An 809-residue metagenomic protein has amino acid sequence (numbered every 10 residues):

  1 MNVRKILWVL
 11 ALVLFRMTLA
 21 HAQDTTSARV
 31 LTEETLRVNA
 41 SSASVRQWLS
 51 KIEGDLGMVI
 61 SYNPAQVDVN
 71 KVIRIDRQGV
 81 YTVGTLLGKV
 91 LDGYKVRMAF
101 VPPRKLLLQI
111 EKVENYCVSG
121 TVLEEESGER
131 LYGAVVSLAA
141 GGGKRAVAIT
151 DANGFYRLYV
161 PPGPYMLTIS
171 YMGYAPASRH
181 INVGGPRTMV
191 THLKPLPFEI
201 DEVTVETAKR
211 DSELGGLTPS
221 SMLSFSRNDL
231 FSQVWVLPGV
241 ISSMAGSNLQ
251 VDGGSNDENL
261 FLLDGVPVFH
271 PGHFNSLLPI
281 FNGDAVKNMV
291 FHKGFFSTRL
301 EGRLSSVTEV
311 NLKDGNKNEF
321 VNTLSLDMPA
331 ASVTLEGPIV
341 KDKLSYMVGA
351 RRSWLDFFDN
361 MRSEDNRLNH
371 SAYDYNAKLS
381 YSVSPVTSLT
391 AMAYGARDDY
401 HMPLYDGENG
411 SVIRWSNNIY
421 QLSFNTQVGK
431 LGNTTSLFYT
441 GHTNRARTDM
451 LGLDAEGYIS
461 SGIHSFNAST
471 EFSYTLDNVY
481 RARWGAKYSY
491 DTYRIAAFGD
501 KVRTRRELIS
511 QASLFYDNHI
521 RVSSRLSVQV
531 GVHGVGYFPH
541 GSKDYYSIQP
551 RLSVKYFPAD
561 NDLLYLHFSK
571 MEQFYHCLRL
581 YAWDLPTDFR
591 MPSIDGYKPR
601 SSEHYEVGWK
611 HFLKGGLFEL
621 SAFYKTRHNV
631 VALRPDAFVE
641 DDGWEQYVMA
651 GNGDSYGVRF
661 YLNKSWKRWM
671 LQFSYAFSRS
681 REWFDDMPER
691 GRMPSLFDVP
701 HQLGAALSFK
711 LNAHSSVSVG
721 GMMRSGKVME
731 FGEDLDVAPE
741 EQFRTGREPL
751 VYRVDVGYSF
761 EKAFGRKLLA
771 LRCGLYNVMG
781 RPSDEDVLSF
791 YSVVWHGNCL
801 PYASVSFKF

Functional and structural regions predicted by a protein language model:
Q23-T26, L49, L56, Y62 (+5 more regions): Short, acidic, small-residue-rich periplasmic hinge/interaction motif at the N-terminus of Gram-negative outer-membrane
L91, I149, A175, R187 (+3 more regions): Periplasmic N-terminal accessory/gating domains of Gram-negative outer-membrane beta-barrel systems
G141-F155, Y159: Short, acidic Ser/Thr/Gly-rich low-complexity loop/linker segments typical of extracellular and cell-surface proteins
L355-F357, N366, T387-S465, G499-R505 (+1 more regions): Flexible loop and strand-edge segments within Gram-negative outer membrane beta-barrel domains
D399, T443, F538, S542 (+5 more regions): Surface-exposed extracellular loop regions of Gram-negative outer-membrane beta-barrel proteins, predominantly
I459-E471, E507-F515, K598, H604 (+3 more regions): Outer membrane beta-barrel strand-and-loop segments of large Gram-negative receptors, especially TonB-dependent
Y624-T626, V648-E733: Gram-negative outer-membrane beta-barrel transporters
H628, M723-L735, R753, S759-F809: C-terminal beta-signal and adjacent terminal beta-strands/loops of Gram-negative outer-membrane beta-barrel proteins
